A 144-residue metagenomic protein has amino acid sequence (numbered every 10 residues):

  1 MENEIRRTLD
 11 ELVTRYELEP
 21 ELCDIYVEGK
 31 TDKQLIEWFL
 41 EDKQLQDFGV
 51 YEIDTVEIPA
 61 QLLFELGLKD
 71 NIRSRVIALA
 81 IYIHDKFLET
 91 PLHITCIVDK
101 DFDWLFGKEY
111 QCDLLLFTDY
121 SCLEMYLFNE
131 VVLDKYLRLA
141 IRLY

Functional and structural regions predicted by a protein language model:
M1-Y144: Acidic, divalent-metal-binding catalytic cores of TOPRIM and closely related two-metal-ion phosphodiester/pyrophosphate
